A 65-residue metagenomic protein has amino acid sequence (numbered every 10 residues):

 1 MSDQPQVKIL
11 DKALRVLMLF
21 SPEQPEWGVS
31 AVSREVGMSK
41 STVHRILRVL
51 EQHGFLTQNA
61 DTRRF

Functional and structural regions predicted by a protein language model:
M1-F65: N-terminal helix-turn-helix
